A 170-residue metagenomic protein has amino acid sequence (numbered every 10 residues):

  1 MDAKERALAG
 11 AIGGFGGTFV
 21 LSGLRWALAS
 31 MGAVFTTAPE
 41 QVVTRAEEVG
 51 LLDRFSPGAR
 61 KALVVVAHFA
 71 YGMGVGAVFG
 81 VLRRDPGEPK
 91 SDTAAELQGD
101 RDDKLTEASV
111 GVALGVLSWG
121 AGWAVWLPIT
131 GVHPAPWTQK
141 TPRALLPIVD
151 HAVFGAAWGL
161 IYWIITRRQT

Functional and structural regions predicted by a protein language model:
M1-T170: Short amphipathic, positively biased membrane-proximal segments that drive organelle/inner-membrane targeting
